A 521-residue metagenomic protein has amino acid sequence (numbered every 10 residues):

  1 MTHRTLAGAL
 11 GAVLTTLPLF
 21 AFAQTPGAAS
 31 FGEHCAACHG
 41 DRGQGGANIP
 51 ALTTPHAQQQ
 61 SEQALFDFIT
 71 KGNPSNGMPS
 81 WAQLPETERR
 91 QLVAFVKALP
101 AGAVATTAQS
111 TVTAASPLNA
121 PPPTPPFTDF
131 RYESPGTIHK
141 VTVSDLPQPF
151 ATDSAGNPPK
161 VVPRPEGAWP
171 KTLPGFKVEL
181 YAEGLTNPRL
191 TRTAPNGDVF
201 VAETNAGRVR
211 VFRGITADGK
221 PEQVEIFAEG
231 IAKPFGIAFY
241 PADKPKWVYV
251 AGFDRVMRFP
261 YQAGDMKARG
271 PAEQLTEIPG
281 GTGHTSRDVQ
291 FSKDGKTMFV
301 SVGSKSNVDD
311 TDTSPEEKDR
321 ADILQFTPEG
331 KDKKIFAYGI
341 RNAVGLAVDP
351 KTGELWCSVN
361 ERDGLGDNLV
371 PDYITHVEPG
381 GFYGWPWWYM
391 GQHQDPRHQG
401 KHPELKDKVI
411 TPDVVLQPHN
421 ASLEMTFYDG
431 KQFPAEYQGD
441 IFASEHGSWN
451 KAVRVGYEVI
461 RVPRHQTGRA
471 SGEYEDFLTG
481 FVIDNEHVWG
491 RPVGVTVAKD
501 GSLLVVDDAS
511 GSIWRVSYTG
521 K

Functional and structural regions predicted by a protein language model:
T16-S30, G46, A101-Q109, T113-S116: Electrostatic cytochrome c docking/interface patches
Q24-D41, L65-K71, A182, T186: Sequence/structural segment immediately N-terminal to covalent heme-attachment motifs in c-type and related
A37, G46-A47, A51-A101: Extracytoplasmic electron-transfer domains, predominantly the class I c-type cytochrome c fold
T113-L173, S286, S304-D310, E317-K331 (+5 more regions): Beta-propeller domain segments
L180-L185, I226-A232, L275-G281, I335-G339 (+3 more regions): Surface loop/turn motifs at the tips and blade-to-blade linkers of beta-strand repeat domains
D198-A202, K246-V250, T297-S301, E354-S358 (+3 more regions): Conserved beta-propeller blade signature
Q223-V224, A228, K233-P234, A238-Y240 (+3 more regions): Asp-box/WD-like beta-propeller blade repeats and closely related beta-sheet repeat scaffolds
